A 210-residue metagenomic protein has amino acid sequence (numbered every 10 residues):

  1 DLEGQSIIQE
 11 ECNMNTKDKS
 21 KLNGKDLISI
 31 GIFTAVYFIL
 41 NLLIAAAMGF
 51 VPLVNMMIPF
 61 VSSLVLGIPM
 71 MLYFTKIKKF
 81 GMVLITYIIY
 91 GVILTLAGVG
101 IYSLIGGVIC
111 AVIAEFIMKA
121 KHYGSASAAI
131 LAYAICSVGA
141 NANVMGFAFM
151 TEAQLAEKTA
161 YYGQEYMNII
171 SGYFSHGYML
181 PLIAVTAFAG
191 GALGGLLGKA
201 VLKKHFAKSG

Functional and structural regions predicted by a protein language model:
G4, E10-I32, V36, S171-G210: Alpha-helical transmembrane segments and their cytosolic interface
N15-I85: Hydrophobic transmembrane alpha-helices
L27-G31, F60-V61, G81-I88, L104-I105 (+3 more regions): Hydrophobic alpha-helical transmembrane segments
F33-Y37, S62, L66, M70 (+7 more regions): Alpha-helical transmembrane segments in multi-pass membrane proteins
T34-L42, I89-A97, I135-V144: Aromatic-anchored segments of alpha-helical transmembrane domains
I39, G107-M145, G195: Short helix-perturbing small/polar motifs within transmembrane alpha-helices
A45-V51, I89-M118: Interfacial aromatic-anchored transmembrane helix boundaries in multi-pass membrane proteins
A132-K203: Membrane-embedded alpha-helical hairpins and interfacial helices in multi-pass inner-membrane proteins
